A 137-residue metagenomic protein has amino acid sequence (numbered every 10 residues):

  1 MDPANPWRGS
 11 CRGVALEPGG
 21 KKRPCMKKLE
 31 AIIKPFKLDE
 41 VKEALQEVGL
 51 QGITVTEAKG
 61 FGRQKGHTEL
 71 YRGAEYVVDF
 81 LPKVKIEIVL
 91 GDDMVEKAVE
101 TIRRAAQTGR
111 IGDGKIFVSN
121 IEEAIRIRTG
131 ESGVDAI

Functional and structural regions predicted by a protein language model:
D2-I137: Positively charged, small/polar-rich N-terminal and surface patches that mediate targeting and assembly and bind
